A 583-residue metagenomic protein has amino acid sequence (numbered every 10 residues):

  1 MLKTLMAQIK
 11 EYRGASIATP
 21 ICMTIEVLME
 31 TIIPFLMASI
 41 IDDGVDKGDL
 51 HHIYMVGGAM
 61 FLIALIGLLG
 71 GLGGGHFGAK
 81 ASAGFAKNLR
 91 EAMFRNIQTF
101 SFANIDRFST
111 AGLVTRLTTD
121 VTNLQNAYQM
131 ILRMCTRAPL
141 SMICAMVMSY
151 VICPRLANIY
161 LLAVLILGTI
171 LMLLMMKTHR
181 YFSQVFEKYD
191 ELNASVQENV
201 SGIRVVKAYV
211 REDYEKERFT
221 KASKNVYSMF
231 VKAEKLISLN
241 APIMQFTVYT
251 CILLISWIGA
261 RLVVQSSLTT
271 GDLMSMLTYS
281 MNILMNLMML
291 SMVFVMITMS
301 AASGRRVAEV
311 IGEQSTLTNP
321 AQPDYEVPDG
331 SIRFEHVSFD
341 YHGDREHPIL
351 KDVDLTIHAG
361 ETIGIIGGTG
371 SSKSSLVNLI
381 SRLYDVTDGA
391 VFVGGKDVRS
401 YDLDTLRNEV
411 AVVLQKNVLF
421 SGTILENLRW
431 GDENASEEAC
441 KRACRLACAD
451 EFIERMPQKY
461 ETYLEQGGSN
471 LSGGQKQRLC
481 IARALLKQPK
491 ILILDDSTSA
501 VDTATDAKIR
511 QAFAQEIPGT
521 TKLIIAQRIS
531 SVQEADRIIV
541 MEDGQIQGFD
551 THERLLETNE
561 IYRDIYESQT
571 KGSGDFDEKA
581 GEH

Functional and structural regions predicted by a protein language model:
K10, S16-G73, F77, Y150-R155 (+1 more regions): Transmembrane helix-loop-helix hairpins at lipid-water interfaces of multipass membrane proteins, especially the type-1
E11-R13, T99-A103, T119-L132, T136 (+6 more regions): An intracellular "coupling" helix at the cytosolic face of ABC transporter transmembrane type-1 domains
G14-S16, I63-S82, R133-L140, L161-E187 (+4 more regions): Alpha-helical transmembrane segments of multi-pass membrane proteins
I21, M29-I33, G70, T118-I166 (+3 more regions): Hydrophobic alpha-helical transmembrane segments of ABC transporter permease domains
I21-C22, M29-D42, I63-T110, V114 (+11 more regions): Juxtamembrane helix-loop junctions of ABC transporter transmembrane domains
K47, A83, E91-T115, T119-V121 (+5 more regions): Short intracellular "coupling" helices and adjacent cytoplasmic loop segments at the cytosolic face of multi-pass
D49-I53, C144, M148-L162, K232-R306 (+1 more regions): Helix-loop-helix
Y325-H583: ABC-type nucleotide-binding domain
